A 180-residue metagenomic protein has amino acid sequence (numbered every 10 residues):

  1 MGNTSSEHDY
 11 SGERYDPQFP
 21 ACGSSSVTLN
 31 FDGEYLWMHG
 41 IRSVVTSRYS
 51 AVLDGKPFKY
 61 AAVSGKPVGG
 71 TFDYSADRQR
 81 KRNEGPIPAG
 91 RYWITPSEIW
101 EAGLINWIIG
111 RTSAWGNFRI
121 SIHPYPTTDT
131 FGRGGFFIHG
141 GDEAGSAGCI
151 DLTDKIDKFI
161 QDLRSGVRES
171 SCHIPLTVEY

Functional and structural regions predicted by a protein language model:
N3-G141, S146, D157-I174, E179-Y180: Cell wall/extracellular polymer interaction/catalysis modules
L152-T153: Short, thiol/selenol-centered motifs that function as redox-active sites or metal-ligating centers
